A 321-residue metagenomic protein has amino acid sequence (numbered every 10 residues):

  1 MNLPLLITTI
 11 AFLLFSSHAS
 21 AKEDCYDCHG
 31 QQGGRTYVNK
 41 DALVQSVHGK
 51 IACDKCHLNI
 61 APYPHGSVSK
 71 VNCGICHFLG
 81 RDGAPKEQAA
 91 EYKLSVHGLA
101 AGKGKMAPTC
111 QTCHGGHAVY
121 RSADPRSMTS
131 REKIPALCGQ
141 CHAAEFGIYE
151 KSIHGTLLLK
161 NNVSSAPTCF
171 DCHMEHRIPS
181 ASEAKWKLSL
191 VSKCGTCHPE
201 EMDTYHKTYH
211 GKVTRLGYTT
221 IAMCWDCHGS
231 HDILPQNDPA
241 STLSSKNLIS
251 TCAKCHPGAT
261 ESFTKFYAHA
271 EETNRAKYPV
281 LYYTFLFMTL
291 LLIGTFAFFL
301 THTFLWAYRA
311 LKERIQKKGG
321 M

Functional and structural regions predicted by a protein language model:
P4-I7, F285: Small-residue packing motifs within transmembrane alpha-helices
I7-L14: Bacterial N-terminal signal peptides
S17-M321: Short sequence/structural segments immediately N-terminal
